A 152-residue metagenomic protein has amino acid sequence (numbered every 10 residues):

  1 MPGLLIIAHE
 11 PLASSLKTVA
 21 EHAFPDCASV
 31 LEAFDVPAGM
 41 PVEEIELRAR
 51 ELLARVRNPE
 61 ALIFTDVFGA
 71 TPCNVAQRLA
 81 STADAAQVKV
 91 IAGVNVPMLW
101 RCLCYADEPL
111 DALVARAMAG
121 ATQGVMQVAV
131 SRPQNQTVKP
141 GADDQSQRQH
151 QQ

Functional and structural regions predicted by a protein language model:
M1-Q152: N-terminal loops that bind phosphate or other acidic moieties and the adjacent beta-alpha structural core
